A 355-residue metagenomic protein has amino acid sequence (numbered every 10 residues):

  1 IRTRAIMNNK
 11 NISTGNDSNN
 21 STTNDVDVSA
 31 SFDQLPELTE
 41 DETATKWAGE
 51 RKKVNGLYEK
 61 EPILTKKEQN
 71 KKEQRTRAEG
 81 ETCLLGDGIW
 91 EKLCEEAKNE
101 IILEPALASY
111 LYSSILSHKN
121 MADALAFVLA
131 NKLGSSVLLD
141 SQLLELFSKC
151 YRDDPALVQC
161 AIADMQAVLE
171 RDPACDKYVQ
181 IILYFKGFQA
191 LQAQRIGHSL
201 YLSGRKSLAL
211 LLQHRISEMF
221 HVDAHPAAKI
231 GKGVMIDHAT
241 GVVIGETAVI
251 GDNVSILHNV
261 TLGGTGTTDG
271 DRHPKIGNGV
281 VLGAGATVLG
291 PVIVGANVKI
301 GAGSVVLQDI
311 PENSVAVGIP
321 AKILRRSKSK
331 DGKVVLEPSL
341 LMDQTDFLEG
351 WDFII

Functional and structural regions predicted by a protein language model:
I1-R215, D331-I355: Terminal amphipathic alpha-helical/low-complexity segments used for targeting or macromolecular assembly
S217-L324, S329: Structural signal for interior beta-strand "rungs" in well-ordered beta-sheet cores of soluble enzyme domains
